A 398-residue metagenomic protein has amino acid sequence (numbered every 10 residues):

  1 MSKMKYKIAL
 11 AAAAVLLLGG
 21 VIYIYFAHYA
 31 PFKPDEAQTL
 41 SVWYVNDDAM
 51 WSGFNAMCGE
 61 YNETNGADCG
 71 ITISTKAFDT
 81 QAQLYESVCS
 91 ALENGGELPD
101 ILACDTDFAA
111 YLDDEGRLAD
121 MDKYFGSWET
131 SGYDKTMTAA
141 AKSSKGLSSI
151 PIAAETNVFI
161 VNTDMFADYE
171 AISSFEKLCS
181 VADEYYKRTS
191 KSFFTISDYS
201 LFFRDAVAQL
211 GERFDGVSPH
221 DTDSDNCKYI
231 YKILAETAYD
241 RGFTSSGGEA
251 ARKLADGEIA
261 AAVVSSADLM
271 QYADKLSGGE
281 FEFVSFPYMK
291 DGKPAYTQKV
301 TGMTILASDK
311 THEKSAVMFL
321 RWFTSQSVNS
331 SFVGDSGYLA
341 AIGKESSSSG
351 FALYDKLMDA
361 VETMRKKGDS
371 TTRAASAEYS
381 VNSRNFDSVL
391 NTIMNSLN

Functional and structural regions predicted by a protein language model:
M1-F108: Conserved N-terminal structural module of periplasmic/extracytoplasmic solute-binding proteins
C89-E93, L98-D100, W128-D164, D291-A295 (+1 more regions): A structural signal for short loop-to-beta-strand junctions that line the ligand-binding cleft of periplasmic/secreted
D100-A103, A260-S265: Paired acidic/hydrophobic, glycine-rich loop segments that form the ligand-binding mouth/hinge of periplasmic-binding
C104-V158, C179, E282-P287, D355 (+1 more regions): Hinge/lid segment of periplasmic solute-binding proteins
S144-N157, E176-H220, N226, I259: Extracytoplasmic/periplasmic solute-binding protein
A182, V217-G248, F286: Glycine-centered hinge/linker elements that transmit conformational signals in sensory and ligand-binding systems
D274-A340: Extracytoplasmic/periplasmic substrate-recognition and gating elements
S336-A340, K344-S346, D355-N398: C-terminal capping/gating helix-and-loop segments adjacent to ligand/active sites or protein-protein/ligand interfaces
